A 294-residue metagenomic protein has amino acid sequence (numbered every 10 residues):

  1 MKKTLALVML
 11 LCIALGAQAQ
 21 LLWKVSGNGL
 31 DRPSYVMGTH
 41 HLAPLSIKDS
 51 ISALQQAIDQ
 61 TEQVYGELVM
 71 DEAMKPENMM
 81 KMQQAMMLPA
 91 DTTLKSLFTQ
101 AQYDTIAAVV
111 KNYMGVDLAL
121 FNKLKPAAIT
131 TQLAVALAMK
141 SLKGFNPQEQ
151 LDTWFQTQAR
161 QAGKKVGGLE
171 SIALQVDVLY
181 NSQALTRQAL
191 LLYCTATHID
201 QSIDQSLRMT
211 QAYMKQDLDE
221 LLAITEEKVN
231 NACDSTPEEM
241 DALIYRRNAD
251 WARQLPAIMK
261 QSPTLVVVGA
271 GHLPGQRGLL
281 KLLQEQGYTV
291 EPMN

Functional and structural regions predicted by a protein language model:
M1-T4: Positively charged n-region of N-terminal signal peptides that target proteins for export
L10-L11: Short, linear, compositionally biased motifs with a strong N-terminal bias
A14-G16: N-terminal signal peptide c-region/cleavage motif recognized by signal peptidases
A19-L21, Q276: Expand to "…catalyze enediolate/carbanion chemistry for C-C bond making/breaking, isomerization, decarboxylation
L21, G27-S34, H40-S235, E239: Structured, acidic catalytic/metal-binding patches in enzyme active sites
W23-K24, Q254: Hydrophobic alpha-helical segments, principally membrane-spanning helices and signal/leader peptides
D234-N294: A cross-kingdom marker for long, charged
